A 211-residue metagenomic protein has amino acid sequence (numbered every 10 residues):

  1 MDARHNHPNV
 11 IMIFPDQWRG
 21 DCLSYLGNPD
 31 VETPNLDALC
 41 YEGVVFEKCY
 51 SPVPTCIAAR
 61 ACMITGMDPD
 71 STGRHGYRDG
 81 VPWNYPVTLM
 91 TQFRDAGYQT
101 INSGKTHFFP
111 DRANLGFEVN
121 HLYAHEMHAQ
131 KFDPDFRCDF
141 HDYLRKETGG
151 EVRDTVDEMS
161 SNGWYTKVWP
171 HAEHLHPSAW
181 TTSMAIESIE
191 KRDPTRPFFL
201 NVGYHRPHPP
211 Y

Functional and structural regions predicted by a protein language model:
M1-Y211: Formylglycine-dependent sulfatase
